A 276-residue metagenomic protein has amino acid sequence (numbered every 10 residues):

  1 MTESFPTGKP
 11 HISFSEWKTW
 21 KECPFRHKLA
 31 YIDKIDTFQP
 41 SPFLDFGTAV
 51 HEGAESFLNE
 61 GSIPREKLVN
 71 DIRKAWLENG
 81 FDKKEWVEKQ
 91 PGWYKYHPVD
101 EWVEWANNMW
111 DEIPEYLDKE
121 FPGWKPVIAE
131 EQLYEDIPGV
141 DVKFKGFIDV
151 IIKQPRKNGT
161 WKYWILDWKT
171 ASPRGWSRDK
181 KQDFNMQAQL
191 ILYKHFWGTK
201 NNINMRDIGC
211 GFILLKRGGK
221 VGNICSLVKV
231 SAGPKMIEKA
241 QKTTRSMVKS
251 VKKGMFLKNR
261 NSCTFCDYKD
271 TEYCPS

Functional and structural regions predicted by a protein language model:
F5-P24, V142-P155, T160, A232-K235: An acidic intrinsically disordered interaction segment
W17-S62, E130-E131, F265: Nuclease catalytic cores
C23-A30, T160-T170, Q241: Active-site-adjacent bridging/hinge elements
T37, P173-S177, V221-C225: Short small-residue beta-strand/loop micro-motif enriched in glycine and branched aliphatics
P42, F46, W102-W105, M186-Q189 (+1 more regions): Hydrophobic (often cysteine-bearing) scaffold residues that line and stabilize catalytic clefts of nucleotide/cofactor
G53-E130: A non-catalytic, helix-rich entry segment at domain boundaries
P98, T160, Q182, K194-S276: Metal-dependent nuclease catalytic regions and adjoining charged, substrate-binding loops involved in nucleic-acid end
I128-L190, W197-G198: Non-catalytic protein-protein interaction segments used by genome-maintenance enzymes to assemble and couple activities
